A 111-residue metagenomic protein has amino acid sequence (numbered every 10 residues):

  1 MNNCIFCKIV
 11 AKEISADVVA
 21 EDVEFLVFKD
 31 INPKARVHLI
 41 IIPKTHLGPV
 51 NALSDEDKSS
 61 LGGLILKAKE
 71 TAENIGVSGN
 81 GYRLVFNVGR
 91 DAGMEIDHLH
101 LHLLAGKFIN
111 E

Functional and structural regions predicted by a protein language model:
M1-E111: HIT superfamily nucleotide-processing domains
